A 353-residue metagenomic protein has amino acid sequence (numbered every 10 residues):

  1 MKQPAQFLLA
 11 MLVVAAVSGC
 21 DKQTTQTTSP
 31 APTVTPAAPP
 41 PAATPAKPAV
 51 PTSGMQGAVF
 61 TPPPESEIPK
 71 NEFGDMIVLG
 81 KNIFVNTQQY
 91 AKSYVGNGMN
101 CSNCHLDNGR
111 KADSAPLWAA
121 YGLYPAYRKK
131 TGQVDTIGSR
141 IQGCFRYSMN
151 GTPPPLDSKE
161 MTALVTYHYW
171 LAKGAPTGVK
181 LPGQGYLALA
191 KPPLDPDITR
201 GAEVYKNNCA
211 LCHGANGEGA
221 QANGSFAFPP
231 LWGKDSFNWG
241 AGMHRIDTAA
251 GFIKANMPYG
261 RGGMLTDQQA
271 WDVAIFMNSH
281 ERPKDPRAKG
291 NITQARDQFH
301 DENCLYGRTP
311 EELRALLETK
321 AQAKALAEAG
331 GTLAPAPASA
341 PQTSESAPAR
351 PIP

Functional and structural regions predicted by a protein language model:
M1-L8: Bacterial N-terminal signal peptides that target proteins for export
L8-V14: Hydrophobic helical h-region of N-terminal Sec-dependent signal peptides in bacterial secretory/periplasmic proteins
A16-G19: C-terminal motif of bacterial Sec signal peptides marking the signal peptidase cleavage site
D21, T25-Q26, P30-P32, K47 (+8 more regions): Flexible coil segments in periplasmic/lumen-exposed cytochrome c-class electron-transfer proteins
Q56-P69, I77-G96, A115-P116, L123-A126: Sequence context of c-type cytochrome heme-c attachment sites
E72-N108, P193-F228, I246: Sequence/structural segment immediately N-terminal to covalent heme-attachment motifs in c-type and related
G74-L79, I83, K111-P154, L164 (+1 more regions): Extracytoplasmic electron-transfer domains, predominantly the class I c-type cytochrome c fold
S102-K111, Y169, C212-G219, W232 (+2 more regions): Detector for the c-type heme attachment site
